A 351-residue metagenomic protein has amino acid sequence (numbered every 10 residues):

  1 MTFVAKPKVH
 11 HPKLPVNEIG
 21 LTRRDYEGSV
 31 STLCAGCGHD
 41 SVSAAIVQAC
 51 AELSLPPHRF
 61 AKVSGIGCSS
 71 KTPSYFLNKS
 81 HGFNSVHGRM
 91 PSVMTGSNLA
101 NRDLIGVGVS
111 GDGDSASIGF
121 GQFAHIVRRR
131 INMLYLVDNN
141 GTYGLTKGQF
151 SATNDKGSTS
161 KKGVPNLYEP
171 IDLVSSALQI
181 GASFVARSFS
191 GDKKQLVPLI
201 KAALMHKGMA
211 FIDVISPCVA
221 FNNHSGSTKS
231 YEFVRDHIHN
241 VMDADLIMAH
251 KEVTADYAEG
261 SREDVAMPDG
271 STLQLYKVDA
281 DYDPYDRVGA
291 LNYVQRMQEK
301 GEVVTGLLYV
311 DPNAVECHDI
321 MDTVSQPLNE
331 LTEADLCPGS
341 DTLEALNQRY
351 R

Functional and structural regions predicted by a protein language model:
M1-L104, V324, N329-R351: Thiamine diphosphate
T2-I19, A220-R351: Flexible, low-complexity linker and terminal segments
A35, G108-S110, F184-F189: Short catalytic-loop micro-motif centered on adjacent basic/acidic residues
A44-A49, I118-F123, V197, G289-V294: Short alpha-helical segments and helix-capping/turn motifs at coil-helix boundaries
F60, L104-G106, M133, G208-A210 (+2 more regions): Generic beta-sheet signal
K62-V63, Y135-N139, L307-V310: Short internal beta-strands
I66-T142, Q195-V197: Thiamine diphosphate
S117-I118, Q122-M133, D138, T142-P284: Glycine-rich ThDP/TPP pyrophosphate-binding loop and its adjacent helix/strand module within ThDP-dependent enzymes
